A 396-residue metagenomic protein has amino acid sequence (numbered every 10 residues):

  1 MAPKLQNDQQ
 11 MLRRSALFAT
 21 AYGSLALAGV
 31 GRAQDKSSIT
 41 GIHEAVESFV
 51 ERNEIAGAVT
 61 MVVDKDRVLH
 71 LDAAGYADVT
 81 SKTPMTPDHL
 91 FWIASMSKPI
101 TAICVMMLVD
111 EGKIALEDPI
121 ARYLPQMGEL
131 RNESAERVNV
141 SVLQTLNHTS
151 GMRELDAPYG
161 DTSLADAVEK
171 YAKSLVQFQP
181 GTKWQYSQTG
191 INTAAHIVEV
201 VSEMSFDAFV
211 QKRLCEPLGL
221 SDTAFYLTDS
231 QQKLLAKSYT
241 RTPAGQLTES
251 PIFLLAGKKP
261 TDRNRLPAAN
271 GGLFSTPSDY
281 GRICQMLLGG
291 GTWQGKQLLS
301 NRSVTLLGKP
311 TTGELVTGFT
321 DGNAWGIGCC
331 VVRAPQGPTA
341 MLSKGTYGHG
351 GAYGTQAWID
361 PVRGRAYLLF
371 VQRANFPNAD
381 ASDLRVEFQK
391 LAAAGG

Functional and structural regions predicted by a protein language model:
M1-M11, S15, A19-A26: N-terminal secretory signal peptides
V30-R32: Sec/Tat signal peptide C-region and signal peptidase I cleavage site
D35-F91, K113-A115, Q126-L130, A167-S174 (+2 more regions): Short, conserved catalytic-motif segment at the N-terminal edge
E51-V59, T80-Q144, F178-T189, A268-G271: Short active-site loop at a secondary-structure junction that contains or immediately precedes the catalytic residue(s)
T60-M61, H70, Q144-L146, W358 (+1 more regions): Structural recognition of the beta-strand scaffold that forms the well-ordered cores of secreted hydrolase catalytic
A74-D78, R131-K344: Short, surface-exposed loop or secondary-structure junction motifs that flank catalytic or metal-binding residues
Y353-R363: Short, surface-exposed beta-strand/loop micro-motifs that present aromatic residues
A374-L384: A short acidic/glycine-rich loop-to-helix N-cap element
